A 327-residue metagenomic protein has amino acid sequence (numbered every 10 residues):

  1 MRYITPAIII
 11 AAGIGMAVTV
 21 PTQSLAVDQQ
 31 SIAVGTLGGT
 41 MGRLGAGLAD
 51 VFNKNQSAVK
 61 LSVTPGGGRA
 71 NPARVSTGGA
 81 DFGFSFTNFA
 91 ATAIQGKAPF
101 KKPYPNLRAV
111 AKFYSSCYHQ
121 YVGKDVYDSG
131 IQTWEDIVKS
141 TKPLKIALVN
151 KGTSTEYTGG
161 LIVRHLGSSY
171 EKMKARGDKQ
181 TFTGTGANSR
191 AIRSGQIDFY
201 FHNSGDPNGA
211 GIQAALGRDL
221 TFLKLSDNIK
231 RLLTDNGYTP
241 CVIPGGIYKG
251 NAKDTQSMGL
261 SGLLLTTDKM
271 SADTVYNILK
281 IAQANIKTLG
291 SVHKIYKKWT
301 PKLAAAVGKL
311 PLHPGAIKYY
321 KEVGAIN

Functional and structural regions predicted by a protein language model:
M1-I9: Bacterial N-terminal signal peptides that target proteins for export
I14-S24: C-terminal segment of classical bacterial N-terminal signal peptides
V27, Q56-A58, G67-A70, T77 (+5 more regions): Extracytoplasmic
Q29-N55, V59-S62, S116-R190, S194 (+4 more regions): Bilobed "Venus flytrap"/periplasmic-binding protein-like clamshell domains and structurally analogous long
L44-D50, S62-P103, G186-I192, S204-A215 (+1 more regions): Pocket-flanking alpha-helical
K101-H119, I247-Q256: A structural signal for short loop-to-beta-strand junctions that line the ligand-binding cleft of periplasmic/secreted
S194, F199, S204-P207, G211-G217 (+3 more regions): An extracytoplasmic/periplasmic, membrane-proximal ligand-sensing/linker region
T221-N277, L312, Y319, V323: C-terminal lobe and pocket-closing loops of periplasmic/extracytoplasmic Venus-flytrap solute-binding proteins
